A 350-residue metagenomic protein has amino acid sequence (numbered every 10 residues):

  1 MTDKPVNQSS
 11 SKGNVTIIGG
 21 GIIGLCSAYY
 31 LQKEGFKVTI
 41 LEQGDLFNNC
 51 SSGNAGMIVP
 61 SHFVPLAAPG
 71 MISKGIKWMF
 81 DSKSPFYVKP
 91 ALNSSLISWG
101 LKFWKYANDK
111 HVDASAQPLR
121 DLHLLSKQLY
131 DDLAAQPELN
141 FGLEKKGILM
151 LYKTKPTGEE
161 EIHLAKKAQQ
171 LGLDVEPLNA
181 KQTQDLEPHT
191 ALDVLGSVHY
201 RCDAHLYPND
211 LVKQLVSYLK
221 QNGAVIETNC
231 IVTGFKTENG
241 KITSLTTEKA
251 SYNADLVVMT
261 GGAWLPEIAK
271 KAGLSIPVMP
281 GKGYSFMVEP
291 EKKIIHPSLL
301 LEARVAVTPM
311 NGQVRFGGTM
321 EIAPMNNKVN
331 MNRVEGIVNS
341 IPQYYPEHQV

Functional and structural regions predicted by a protein language model:
S9-G21: Beta1/beta-strand and adjacent pyrophosphate-binding region of the FAD-binding site in flavoprotein oxidoreductases
G24-L25: N-terminal Rossmann-fold NAD(P) dinucleotide-binding loop
A28, Q32, Y218: Gly/Ala-rich phosphate-binding loop of Rossmann-like dinucleotide-binding domains, activating on the conserved
K33-S52: Glycine-rich FAD pyrophosphate-binding loop
N54-M57, H62, L66-Y106, V232-T237 (+2 more regions): Active-site substrate-recognition segment that forms the wall of the catalytic cavity or substrate channel
A55-L178: Dinucleotide-binding Rossmann-like beta1-alpha1 core, especially the glycine-rich loop that anchors the ADP
A114-L124, M150-E160, D185, V198-S217 (+1 more regions): Short beta-strand to alpha-helix junction loop
E159-L171, T190-D255: Helical element adjacent to the flavin cofactor pocket in flavoenzyme catalytic cores
